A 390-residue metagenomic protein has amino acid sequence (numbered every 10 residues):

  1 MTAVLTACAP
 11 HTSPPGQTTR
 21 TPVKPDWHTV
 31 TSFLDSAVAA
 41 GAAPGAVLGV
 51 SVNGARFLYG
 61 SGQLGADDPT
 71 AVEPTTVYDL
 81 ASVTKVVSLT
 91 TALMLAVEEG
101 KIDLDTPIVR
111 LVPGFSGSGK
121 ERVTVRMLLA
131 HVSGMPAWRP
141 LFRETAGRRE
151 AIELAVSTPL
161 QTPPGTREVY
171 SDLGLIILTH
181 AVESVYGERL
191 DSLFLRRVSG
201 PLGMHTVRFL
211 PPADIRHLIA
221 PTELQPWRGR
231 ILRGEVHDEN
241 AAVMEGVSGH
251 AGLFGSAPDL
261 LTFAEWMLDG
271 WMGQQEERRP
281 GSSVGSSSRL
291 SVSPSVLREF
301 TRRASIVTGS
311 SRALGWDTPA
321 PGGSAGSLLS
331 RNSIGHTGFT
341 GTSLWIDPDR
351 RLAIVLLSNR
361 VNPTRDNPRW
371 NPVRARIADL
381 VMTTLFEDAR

Functional and structural regions predicted by a protein language model:
T6-A7: C-terminal motif of bacterial Sec signal peptides marking the signal peptidase cleavage site
H11-P22: Short, low-complexity, disordered segments immediately C-terminal to signal peptides in bacterial exported proteins
Q17, Q274-R289: Intrinsic disorder/low-complexity segments
V23-L80, K101-D103, E150-E153, N367 (+1 more regions): Short, conserved catalytic-motif segment at the N-terminal edge
A39-V47, D67-M127, L160-G174, S248-A251: Short active-site loop at a secondary-structure junction that contains or immediately precedes the catalytic residue(s)
L58-S61, G65-A66, S118-G273, S287-N332: Short, surface-exposed loop or secondary-structure junction motifs that flank catalytic or metal-binding residues
S295-G309, P321, P363-R390: Short, gly/Ser/Thr-rich active-site loops of penicillin-recognizing serine hydrolases
S333, T340-A353: Short, surface-exposed beta-strand/loop micro-motifs that present aromatic residues
